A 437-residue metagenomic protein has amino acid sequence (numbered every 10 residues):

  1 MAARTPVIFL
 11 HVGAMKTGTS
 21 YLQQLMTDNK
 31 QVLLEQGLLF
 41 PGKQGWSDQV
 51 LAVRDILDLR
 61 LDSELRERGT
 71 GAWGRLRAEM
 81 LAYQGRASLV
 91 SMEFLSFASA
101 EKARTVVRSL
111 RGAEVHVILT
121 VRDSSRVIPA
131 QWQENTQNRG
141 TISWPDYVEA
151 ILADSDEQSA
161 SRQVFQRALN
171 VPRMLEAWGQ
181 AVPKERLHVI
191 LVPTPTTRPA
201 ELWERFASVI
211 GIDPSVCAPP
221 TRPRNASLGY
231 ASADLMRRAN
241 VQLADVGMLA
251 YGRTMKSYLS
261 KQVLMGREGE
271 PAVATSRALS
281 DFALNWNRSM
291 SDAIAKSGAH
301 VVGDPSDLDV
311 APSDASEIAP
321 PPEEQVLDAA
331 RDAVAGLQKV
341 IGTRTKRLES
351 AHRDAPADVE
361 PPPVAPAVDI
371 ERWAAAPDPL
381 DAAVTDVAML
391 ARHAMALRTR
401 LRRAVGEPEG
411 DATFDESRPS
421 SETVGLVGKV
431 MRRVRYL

Functional and structural regions predicted by a protein language model:
M1-L437: Anion-recognition interface
